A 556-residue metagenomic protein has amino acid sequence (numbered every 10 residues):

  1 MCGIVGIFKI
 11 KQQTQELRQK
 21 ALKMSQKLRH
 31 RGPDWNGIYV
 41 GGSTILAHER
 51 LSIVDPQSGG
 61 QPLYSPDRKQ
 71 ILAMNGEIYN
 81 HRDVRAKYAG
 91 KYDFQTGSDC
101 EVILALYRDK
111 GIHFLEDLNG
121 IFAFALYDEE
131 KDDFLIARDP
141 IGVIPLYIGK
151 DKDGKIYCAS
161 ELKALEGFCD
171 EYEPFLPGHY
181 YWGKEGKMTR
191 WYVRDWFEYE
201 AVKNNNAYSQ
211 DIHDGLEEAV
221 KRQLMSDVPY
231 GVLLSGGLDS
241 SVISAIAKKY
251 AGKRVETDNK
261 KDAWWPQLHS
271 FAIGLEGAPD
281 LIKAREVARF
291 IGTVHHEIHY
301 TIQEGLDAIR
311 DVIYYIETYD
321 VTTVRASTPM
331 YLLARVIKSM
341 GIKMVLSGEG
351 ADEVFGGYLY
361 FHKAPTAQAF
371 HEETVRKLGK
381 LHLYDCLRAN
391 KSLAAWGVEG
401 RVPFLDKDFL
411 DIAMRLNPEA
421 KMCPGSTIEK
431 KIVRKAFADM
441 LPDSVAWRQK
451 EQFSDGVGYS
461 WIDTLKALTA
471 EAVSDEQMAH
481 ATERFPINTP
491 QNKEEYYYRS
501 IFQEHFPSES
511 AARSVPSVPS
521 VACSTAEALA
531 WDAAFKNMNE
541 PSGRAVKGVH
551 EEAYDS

Functional and structural regions predicted by a protein language model:
M1, S339-L346, E353, P365 (+1 more regions): Adenosyl-5′-phosphate
M1-T318: Cysteine-centered catalytic environments shared across enzyme families
L17, Q95-D99, L118, N205-I212 (+10 more regions): Hydrophobic (often cysteine-bearing) scaffold residues that line and stabilize catalytic clefts of nucleotide/cofactor
L51, G350-E353: Short glycine-rich anion-binding loops that position phosphate/pyrophosphate groups of nucleotides and phosphorylated
D83, G356-Y358: Short, solvent-exposed loop/turn and secondary-structure capping segments
L104-A105, S241-A245, Y331-R335, G356 (+1 more regions): Short, hydrophobic alpha-helix immediately C-terminal to the catalytic nucleophile
G236-G237, S347-G350: Glycine-rich beta-strand-to-loop/alpha-helix junction loops that act as flexible
E276-A334, Y360-A369, K391-S392, R415-C423 (+1 more regions): ATP-dependent adenylate-handling ligase core
